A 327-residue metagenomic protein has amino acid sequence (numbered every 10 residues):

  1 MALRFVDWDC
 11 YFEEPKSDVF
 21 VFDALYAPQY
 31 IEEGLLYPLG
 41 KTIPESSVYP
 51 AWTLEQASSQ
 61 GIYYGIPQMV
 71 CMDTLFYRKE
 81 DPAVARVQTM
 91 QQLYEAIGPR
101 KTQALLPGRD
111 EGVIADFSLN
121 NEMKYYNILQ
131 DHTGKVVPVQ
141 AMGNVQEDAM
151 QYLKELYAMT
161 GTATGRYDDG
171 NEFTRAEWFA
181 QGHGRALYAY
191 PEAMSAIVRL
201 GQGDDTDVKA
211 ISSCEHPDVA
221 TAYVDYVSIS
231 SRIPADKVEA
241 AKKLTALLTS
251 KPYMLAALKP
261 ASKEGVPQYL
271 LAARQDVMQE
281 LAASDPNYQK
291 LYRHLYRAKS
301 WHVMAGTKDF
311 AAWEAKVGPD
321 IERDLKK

Functional and structural regions predicted by a protein language model:
M1-Y26, D236, L255-A256, P319-K327: Conserved N-terminal structural module of periplasmic/extracytoplasmic solute-binding proteins
D7-F20, P28, E33, D81-P82 (+2 more regions): Short helices/loops that flank or line small-molecule/ion binding pockets
F22-T74, A85, K209-I211: Hinge/lid segment of periplasmic solute-binding proteins
L25-I31, Y188-D205: A ligand-binding cleft/hinge motif common to bilobed small-molecule-binding domains
Y64-Q68, D73, Q91-M142, G184: Extracytoplasmic/periplasmic solute-binding protein
G134-N171: Glycine-centered hinge/linker elements that transmit conformational signals in sensory and ligand-binding systems
L200-E264: Extracytoplasmic/periplasmic substrate-recognition and gating elements
T221, L255-K327: C-terminal capping/gating helix-and-loop segments adjacent to ligand/active sites or protein-protein/ligand interfaces
